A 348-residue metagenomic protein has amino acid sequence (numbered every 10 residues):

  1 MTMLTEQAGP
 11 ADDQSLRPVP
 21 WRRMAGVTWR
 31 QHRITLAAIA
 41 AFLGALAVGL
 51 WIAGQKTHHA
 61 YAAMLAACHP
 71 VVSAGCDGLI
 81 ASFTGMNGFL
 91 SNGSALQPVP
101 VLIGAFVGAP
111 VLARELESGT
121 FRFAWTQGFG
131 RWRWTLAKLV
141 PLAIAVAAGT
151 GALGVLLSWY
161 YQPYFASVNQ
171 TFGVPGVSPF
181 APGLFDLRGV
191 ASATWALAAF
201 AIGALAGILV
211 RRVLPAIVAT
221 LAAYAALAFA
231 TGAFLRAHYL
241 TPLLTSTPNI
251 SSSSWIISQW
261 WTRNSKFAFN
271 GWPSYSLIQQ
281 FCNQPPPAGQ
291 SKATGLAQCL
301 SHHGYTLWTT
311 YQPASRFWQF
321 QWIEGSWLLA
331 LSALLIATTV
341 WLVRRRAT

Functional and structural regions predicted by a protein language model:
T2-G44: Aromatic- and glycine-rich beta-strand/loop motifs that create alpha-glucan
M3, R17, A53-T84, V168-V177 (+1 more regions): Terminal transmembrane helical anchor/hairpin motif
E6-D13, G44-W51, T84, V140-R211 (+2 more regions): Secretory targeting signals
S15-Q31, S82-M86, G130, W134 (+1 more regions): Cytosolic juxtamembrane amphipathic/interface segments immediately preceding and feeding into a transmembrane helix
I34-V71, L96-A105, A219-T231: Hydrophobic alpha-helical transmembrane segments of multi-pass membrane transport/permease proteins
F89-G93, L102-F106, G183-R188, F320 (+1 more regions): Short alpha-helical transmembrane interface motifs in multi-pass membrane proteins
S91-T120, A147: Long, hydrophobic alpha-helical segments
V111-P141, V343: Helix-loop-helix units of permease transmembrane domains in multi-pass membrane transporters, especially ABC
